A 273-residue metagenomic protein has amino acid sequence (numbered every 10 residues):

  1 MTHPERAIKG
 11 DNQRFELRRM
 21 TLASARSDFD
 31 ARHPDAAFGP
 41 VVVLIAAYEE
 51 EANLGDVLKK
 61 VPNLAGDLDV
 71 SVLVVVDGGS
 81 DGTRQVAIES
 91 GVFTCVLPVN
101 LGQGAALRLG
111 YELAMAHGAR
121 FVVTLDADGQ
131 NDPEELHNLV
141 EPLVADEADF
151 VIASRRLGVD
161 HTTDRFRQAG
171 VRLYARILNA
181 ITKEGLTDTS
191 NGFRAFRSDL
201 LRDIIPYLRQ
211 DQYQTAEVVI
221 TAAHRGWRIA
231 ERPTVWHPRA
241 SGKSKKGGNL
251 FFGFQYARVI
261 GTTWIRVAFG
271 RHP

Functional and structural regions predicted by a protein language model:
M1-V41, K183, Y207-P273: Hydrophobic helical membrane-anchoring modules
I45, D69-G79, C95: Short beta-strand/loop segment that forms part of the nucleotide-sugar
I45-K59, G78: Active-site beta-to-alpha loop of glycosyltransferases that engages the nucleotide-sugar donor
K59-D69: Short, acidic, metal-binding catalytic loop of nucleotide-sugar glycosyltransferases
V76-R84, G129: A conserved acidic beta->alpha catalytic loop
E89-G91, R225: Short, structured coil segments at secondary-structure junctions
F93, L97-A116, F121, P133-Q212 (+3 more regions): Acceptor/aglycone-binding surface of glycosyltransferases and processive sugar-polymer synthases
